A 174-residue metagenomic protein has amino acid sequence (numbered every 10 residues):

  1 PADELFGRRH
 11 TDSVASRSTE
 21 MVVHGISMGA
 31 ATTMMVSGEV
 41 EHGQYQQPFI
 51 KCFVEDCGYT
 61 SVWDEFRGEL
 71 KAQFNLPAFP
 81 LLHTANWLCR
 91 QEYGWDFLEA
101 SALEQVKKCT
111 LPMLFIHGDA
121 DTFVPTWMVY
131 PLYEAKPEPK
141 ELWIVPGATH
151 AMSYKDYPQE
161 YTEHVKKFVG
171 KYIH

Functional and structural regions predicted by a protein language model:
P1-V14: Alpha/beta-hydrolase active-site loop
G25-G29, T33: Gly/Ala-rich beta-loop-alpha elbow adjacent to hydrolase catalytic centers
M35-L98, E104: Hydrolase active-site cap/lid region
A102, L111, P125-E134: Short alpha-helix in the alpha/beta-hydrolase fold that links the catalytic acid
K108-T110, F115-H117, D121: Short beta-strand/loop motif that positions the catalytic acidic residue of the alpha/beta-hydrolase fold
D119-V124, A151-M152: Acidic catalytic loop of the alpha/beta-hydrolase fold
Y133-A151, H164: Catalytic histidine neighborhood in serine/cysteine hydrolases with alpha/beta-hydrolase-type architecture
D156-H174: Catalytic active-site module of serine/aspartate enzymes centered on a nucleophile-bearing elbow/loop
